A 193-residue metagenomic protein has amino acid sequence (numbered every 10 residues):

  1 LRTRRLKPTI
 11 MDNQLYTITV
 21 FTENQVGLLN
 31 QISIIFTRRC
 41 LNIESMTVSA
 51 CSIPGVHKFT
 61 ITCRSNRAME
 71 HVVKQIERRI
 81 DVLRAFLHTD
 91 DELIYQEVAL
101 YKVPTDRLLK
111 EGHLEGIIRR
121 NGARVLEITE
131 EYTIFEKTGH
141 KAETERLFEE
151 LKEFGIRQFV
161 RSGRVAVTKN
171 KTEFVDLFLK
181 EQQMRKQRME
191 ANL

Functional and structural regions predicted by a protein language model:
L1-T3: N-terminal polybasic/positive-inside topogenic patches
R5-K58, R64-L193: Long, contiguous binding/interaction regions
